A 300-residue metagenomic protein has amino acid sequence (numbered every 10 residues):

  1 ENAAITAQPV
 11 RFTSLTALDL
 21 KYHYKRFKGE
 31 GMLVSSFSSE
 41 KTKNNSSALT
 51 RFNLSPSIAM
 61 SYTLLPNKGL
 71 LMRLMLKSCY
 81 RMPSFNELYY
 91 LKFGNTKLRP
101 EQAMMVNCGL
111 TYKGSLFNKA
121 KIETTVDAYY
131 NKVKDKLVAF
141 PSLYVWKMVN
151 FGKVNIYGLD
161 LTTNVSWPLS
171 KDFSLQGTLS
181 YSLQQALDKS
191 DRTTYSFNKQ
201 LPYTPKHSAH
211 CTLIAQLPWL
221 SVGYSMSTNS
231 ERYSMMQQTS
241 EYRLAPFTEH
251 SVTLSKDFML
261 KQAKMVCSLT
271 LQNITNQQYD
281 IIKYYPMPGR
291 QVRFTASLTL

Functional and structural regions predicted by a protein language model:
E1, Y24-R26, S35-K41, L64 (+10 more regions): Transmembrane beta-strands of outer-membrane beta-barrel pores
E1-A7, K41-L49, S84-L91, D135-Y144 (+4 more regions): Outer-membrane beta-barrel translocator domains and adjoining extracellular loop/strand segments of Gram-negative
E1-N67, M75: Signature of Gram-negative outer-membrane beta-barrel scaffolds
A4-F12, S46-N53, G94-Q102, M148-N155 (+3 more regions): Replace "Gram-negative outer membrane beta-barrel proteins" with "bacterial and organellar outer membrane beta-barrel
R26-F27, E123-K132, N150-M236, K264 (+1 more regions): Gram-negative outer-membrane beta-barrel transporters
A59, N107-T111, T162, P288-L300: Outer-membrane beta-barrel "beta-signal"
L65, M72-M75, P100-Y157, T162-S166 (+1 more regions): Membrane-embedded beta-barrel scaffold of Gram-negative outer-membrane proteins
K134, L175, T228-M235, R243 (+1 more regions): C-terminal beta-signal and adjacent terminal beta-strands/loops of Gram-negative outer-membrane beta-barrel proteins
